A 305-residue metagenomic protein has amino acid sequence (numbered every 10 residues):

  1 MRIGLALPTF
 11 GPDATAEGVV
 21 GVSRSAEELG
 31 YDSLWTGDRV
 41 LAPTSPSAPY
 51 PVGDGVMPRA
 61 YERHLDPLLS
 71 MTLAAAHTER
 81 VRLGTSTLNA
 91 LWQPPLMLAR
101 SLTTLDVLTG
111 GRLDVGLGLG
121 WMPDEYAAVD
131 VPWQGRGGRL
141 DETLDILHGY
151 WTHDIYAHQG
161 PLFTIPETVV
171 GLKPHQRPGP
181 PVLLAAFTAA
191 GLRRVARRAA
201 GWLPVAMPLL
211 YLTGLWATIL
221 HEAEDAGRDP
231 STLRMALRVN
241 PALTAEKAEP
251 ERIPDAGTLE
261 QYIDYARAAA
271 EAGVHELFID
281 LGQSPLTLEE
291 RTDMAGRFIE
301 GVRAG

Functional and structural regions predicted by a protein language model:
M1-G305: Active-site-adjacent structural elements that line small-molecule/cofactor binding pockets in enzymes
